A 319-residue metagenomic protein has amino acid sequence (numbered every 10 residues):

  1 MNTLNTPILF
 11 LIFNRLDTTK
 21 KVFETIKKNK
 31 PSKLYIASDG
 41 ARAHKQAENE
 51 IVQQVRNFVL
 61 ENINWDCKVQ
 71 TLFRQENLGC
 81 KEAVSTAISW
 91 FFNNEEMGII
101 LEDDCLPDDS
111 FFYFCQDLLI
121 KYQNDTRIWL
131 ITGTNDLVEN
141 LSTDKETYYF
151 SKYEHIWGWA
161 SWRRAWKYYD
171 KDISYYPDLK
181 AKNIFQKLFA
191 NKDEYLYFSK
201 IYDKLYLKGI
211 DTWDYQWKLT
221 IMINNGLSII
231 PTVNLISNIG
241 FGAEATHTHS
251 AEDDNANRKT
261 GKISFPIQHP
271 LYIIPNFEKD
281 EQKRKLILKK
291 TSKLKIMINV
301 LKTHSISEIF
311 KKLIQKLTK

Functional and structural regions predicted by a protein language model:
M1-I100, C105-K319: An acidic/histidine-cluster motif and surrounding catalytic segment that typifies divalent-metal-assisted enzyme active
